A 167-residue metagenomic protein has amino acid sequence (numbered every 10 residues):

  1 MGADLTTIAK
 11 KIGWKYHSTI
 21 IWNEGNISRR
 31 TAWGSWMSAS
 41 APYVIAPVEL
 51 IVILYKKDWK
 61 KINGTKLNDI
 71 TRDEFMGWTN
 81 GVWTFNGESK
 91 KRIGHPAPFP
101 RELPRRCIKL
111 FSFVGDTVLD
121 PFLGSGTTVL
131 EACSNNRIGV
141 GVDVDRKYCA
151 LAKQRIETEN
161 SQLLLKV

Functional and structural regions predicted by a protein language model:
M1-L151: Core catalytic lobe of class I
K153-V167: S-adenosyl-L-methionine
